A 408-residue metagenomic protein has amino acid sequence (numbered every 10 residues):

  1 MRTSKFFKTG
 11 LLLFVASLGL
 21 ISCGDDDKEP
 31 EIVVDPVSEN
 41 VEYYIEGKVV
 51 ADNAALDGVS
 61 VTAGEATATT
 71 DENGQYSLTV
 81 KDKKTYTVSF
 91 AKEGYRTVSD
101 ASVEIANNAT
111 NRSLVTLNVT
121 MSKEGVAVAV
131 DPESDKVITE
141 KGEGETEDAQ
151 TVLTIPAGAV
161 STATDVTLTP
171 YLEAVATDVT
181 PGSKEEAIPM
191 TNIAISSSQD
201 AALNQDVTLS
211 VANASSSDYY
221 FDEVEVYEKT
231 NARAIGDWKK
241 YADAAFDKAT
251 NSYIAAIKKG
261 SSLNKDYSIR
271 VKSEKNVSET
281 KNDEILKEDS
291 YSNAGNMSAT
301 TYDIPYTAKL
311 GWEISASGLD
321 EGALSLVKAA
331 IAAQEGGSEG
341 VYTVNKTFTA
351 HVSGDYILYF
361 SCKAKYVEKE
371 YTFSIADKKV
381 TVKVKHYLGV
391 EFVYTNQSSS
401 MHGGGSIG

Functional and structural regions predicted by a protein language model:
R2-T3, A16-E46, V115, V119-K123: Bacterial Sec-dependent N-terminal signal peptides
E29-V33, I45, N73, T120-E143 (+6 more regions): Proteolytic cleavage junctions
V34-S60, A214-S216: Structural motif
V59-A63, V88, L209, V226: Hydrophobic beta-strand segments
E65-L78: Short, acidic Ser/Thr/Gly-rich low-complexity loop/linker segments typical of extracellular and cell-surface proteins
Y76-L78, N251-Y253, G340-K346: Short strand-edge motifs at loop-to-beta-strand transitions and within beta-strands of extracellular beta-rich domains
S77-T87, E93, A214-S217, K346-F348: Short Pro-Gly-centered beta-turn/loop motif in secreted/extracellular proteins
S89-E104: A short, solvent-exposed loop/turn motif at the edges and junctions of modular extracellular/periplasmic domains
